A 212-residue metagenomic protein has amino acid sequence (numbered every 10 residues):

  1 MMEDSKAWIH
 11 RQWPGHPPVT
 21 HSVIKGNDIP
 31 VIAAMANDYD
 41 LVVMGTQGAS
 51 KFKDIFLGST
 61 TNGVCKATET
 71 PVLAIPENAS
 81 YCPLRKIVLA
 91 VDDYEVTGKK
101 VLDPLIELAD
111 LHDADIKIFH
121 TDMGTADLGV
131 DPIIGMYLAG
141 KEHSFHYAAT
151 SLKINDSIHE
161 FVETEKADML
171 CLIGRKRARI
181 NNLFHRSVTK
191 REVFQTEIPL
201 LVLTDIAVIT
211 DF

Functional and structural regions predicted by a protein language model:
M1-K6: N-terminal membrane-insertion helices
A7-V42, L138-K190, F194, I198 (+1 more regions): Structural beta-alpha unit
W13, L41, T46, S50 (+2 more regions): Intrinsically disordered or low-complexity boundary/linker segments at protein termini and domain junctions
K25-K66: Extended, hydrophobic interaction surfaces within ordered domains
F52-K53, T97, I180-N181: Glycine/Thr-rich phosphate-binding loops of Rossmann-like dinucleotide-binding domains
L57-T60, D103, D131, F184-T189: Charged helix-capping and loop-helix junction motifs
G63-C65, L108, R191-E192: Hydrophobic/aromatic ligand-binding patch that stacks against planar heteroaromatic rings of cofactors or nucleotides
K86-A149, E163-L170, Q195, A207-I209: Small/aliphatic-rich secondary-structure junction motif
